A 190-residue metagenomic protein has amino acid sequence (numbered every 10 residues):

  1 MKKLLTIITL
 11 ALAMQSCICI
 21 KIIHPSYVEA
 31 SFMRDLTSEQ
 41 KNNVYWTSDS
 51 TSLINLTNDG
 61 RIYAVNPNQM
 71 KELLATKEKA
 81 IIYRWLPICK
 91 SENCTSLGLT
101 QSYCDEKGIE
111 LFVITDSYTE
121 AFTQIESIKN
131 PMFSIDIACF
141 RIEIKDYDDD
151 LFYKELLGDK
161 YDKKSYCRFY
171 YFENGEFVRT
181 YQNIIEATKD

Functional and structural regions predicted by a protein language model:
L4-M14: Sec-dependent N-terminal signal peptides
I18-K21: Bacterial signal peptide processing site
Y27-W46: Post-signal peptide N-terminal segment of mature Sec-exported envelope proteins
Q40-E78: Post-signal-peptide N-terminal segment of Sec-exported extracytoplasmic proteins
K71-T100, F112-I114: Short active-site neighborhood of thiol/selenol oxidoreductases, capturing the structured segment around
I114-E126, A138: Short beta-alpha junction loops
E126-Y166: Short, internal strand/loop/helix patches that form the active-site neighborhood or redox-interaction surface
S165-T180: A short, hydrophobic beta-strand/beta-hairpin element that forms part of a small beta-sheet core
